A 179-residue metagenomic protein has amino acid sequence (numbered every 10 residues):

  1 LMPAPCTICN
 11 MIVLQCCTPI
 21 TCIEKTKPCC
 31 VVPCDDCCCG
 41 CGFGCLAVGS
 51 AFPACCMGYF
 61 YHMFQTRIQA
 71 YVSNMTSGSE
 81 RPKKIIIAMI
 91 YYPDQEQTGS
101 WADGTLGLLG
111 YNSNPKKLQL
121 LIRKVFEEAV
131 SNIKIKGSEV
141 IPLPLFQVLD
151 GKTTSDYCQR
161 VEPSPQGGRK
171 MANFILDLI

Functional and structural regions predicted by a protein language model:
L1-Y59, Y91-W101: Oxyanion-hole/transition-state-stabilizing segment in secreted/luminal serine hydrolases and related acyltransferases
A51-M63, K116-K117, Q159-E162: The substrate-binding groove and active-site-proximal loops of carbohydrate-active enzymes, especially glycoside
C55, Y59-H62, T66, T76-K84: A short helix->loop->beta-strand "cap" motif at the edges of active sites that frequently abuts
N74, L145-V148, F174: Catalytic phosphate/metal-binding cores of nucleic-acid and nucleotide-processing enzymes, i.e., regions that mediate
E80-I85, K136-V140: Loop/turn elements at helix/coil->beta-strand transitions in domains of secreted/extracellular proteins
A88-Y92, P144-Q147: Short, well-ordered beta-to-alpha junction loops that form the rim of enzyme active sites and present histidine/acidic
Q95-P144, P165-A172: Substrate-gating cap/lid alpha-helix
S155-I179: Histidine-centered active-site loop/cap adjacent to the catalytic His in serine esterases/O-acetyl transfer systems
